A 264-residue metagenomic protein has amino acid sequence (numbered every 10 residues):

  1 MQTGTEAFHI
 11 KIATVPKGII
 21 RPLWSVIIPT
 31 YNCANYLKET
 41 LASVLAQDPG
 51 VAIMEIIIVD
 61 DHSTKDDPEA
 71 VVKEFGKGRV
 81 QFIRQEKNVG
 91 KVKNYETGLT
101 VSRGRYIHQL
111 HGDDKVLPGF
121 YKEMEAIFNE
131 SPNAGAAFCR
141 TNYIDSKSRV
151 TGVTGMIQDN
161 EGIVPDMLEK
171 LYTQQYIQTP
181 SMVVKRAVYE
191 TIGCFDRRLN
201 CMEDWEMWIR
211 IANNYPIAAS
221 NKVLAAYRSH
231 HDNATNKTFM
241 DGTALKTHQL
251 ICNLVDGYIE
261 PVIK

Functional and structural regions predicted by a protein language model:
G4, E161-D166, K170, V223-H231 (+1 more regions): Catalytic core of nucleotide-sugar-dependent glycosyltransferases
H9-K11, C33-A46: Short, well-formed alpha-helical segments that are part of the catalytic scaffolds of diverse glycosyltransferases
L23-S25, E55, E206: Cell-envelope/extracellular polymer assembly enzymes that use nucleotide-activated donors
D60-A70, H111: A conserved acidic beta->alpha catalytic loop
P68, Q85-S102: Glycine-rich, basic loop-to-helix element that forms the pyrophosphate-binding segment of sugar-nucleotide handling
I107: Short aromatic/hydrophobic "clamp" motif used to bind/position activated sugar donors
G119-V153: Conserved donor NDP-sugar-binding/catalytic core segment of glycosyltransferases
N200-I209: Acidic donor-binding loop at a coil-to-helix junction in glycosyltransferase catalytic cores that engages
